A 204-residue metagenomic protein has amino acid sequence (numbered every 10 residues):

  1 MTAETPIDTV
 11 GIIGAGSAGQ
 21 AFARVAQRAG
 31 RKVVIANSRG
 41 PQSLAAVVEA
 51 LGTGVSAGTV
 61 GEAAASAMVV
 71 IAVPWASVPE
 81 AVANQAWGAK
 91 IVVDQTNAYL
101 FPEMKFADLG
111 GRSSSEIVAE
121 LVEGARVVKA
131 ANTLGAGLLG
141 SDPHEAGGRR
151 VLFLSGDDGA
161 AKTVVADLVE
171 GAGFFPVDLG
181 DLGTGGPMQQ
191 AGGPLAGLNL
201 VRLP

Functional and structural regions predicted by a protein language model:
M1-A46, A50: NAD(P)+-binding Rossmann beta1-loop-alpha1 motif at the extreme N-terminus of oxidoreductases
A3-T5, E62-A63, E120-L121, D142-G147: Solvent-exposed alpha-helices and their adjacent loops that cap or buttress functional pockets in soluble metabolic
P6-T9, A89, R149: Phosphate-coordination loops involved in phosphoryl transfer and adenosine-cofactor binding
V47, E120-V127, E145-G185, Q190-P204: Internal alpha-helical scaffold of NAD(P)-dependent oxidoreductase catalytic cores
G52-G54, G58-I91, Q95-P102: Rossmann-like NAD(P)-binding element
P74-S77, T133-G135, D158-A160: Short beta->alpha connector loops
T96-H144: Rossmann-fold NAD(P)-binding glycine/threonine-rich loop
